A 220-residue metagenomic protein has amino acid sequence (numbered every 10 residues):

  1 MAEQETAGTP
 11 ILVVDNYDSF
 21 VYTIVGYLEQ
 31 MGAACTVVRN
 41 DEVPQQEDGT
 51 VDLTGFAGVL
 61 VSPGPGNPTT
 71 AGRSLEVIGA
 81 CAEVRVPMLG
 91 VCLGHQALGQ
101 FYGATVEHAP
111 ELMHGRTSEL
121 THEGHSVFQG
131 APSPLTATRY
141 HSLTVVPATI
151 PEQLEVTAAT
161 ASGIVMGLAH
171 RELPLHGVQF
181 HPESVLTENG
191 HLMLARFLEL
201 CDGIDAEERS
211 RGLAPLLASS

Functional and structural regions predicted by a protein language model:
T6-L12: Extreme N-terminal starter segment of soluble prokaryotic enzymes
P10, A34, A57, P87-L89 (+2 more regions): Structural signature of beta-strand start/N-cap positions in the alpha/beta core of ABC transporter nucleotide-binding
Y27-A33: A short, Lys/Arg-enriched amphipathic alpha-helix followed by its capping loop at the start of a domain
A34-E42: A short beta-strand-loop structural module common to alpha/beta enzyme folds
V43-F56, T149: Short amphipathic alpha-helix with an adjacent loop that forms part of the alpha/beta core around
L53-G130, P134, N189, L194: Cysteine-nucleophile active-site neighborhood
S126-E172: Catalytic beta-strand/loop cores that center a nucleophilic Ser/Cys/Thr and support acyl-enzyme chemistry
V185-S220: Acyltransferase
